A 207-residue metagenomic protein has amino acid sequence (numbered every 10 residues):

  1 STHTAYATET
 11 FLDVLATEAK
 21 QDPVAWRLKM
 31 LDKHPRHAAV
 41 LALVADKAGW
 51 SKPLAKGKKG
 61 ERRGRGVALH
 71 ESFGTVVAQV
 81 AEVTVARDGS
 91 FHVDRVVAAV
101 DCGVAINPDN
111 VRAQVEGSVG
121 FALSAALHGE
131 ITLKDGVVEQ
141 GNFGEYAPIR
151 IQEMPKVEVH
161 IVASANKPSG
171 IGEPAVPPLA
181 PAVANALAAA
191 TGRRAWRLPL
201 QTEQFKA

Functional and structural regions predicted by a protein language model:
S1-A207: Cofactor-binding beta-sheet edge motifs in enzyme active sites
